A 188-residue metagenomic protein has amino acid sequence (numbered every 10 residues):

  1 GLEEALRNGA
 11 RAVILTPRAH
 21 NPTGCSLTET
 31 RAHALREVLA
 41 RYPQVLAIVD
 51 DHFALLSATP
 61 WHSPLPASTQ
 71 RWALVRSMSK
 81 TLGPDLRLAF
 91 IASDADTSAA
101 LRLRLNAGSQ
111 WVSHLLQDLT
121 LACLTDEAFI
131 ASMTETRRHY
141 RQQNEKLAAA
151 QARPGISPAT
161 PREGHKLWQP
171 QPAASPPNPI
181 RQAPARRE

Functional and structural regions predicted by a protein language model:
G1-G9, C25-P84: Active-site pre-lysine segment of PLP-dependent enzymes
V13-I14, D50, V75, A89 (+3 more regions): Generic structural signal for small/hydrophobic residues in well-ordered secondary structure, especially within
T16-P17, S93, Q171: Glycine-rich, N-terminal phosphate-binding loop of Rossmann-like dinucleotide-binding domains
R18-N21, K80: Short glycine-rich anion-binding loops that position phosphate/pyrophosphate groups of nucleotides and phosphorylated
H20-P22, A131-S132: Surface-exposed cleft-lining segments at the edges of enzyme active sites
A73-R137: Conserved core segment of the aminotransferase class I/II
L121, R137-A148, S157-P170: Conserved glycine-rich beta-strand-loop-beta hairpin in the small C-terminal domain of fold type I
Q169-E188: Conserved C-terminal alpha-helix-loop-beta "cap" of PLP-dependent enzymes that closes/shapes the active-site mouth
